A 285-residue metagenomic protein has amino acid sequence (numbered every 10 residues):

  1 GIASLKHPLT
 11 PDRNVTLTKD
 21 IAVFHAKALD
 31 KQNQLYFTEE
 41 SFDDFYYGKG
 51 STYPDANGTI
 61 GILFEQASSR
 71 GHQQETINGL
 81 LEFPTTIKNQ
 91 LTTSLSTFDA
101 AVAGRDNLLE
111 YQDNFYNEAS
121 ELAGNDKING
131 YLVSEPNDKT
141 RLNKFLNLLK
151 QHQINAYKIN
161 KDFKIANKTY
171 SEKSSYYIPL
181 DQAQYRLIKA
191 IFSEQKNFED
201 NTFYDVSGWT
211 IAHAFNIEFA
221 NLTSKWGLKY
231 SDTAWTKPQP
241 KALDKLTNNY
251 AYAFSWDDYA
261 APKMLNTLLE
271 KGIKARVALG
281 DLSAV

Functional and structural regions predicted by a protein language model:
A3-Y36, E40-Y46, G50-V285: Intrinsic-disorder/low-complexity accessory segments
